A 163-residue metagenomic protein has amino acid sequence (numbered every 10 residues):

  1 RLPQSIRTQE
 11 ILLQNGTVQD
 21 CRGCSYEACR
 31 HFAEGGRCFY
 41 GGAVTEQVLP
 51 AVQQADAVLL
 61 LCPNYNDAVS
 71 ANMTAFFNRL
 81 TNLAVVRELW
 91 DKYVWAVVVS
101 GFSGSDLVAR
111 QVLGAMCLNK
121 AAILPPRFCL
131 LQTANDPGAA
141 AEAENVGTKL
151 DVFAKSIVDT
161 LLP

Functional and structural regions predicted by a protein language model:
R1-V85, G138-P163: N-terminal beta1-alpha1-beta2 submodule of the flavodoxin-like/Rossmannoid cofactor-binding fold
L13-N15, F128-N135: Short beta->alpha junction loops
L89-L131: Short, glycine-/small-residue-rich phosphate/pyrophosphate-handling segment
A96, N135-G138: Short beta-alpha connecting loops at secondary-structure transitions that line or flank enzyme active sites
C117-A121, T133-D136, I157-L162: Short, highly charged low-complexity linear segments
